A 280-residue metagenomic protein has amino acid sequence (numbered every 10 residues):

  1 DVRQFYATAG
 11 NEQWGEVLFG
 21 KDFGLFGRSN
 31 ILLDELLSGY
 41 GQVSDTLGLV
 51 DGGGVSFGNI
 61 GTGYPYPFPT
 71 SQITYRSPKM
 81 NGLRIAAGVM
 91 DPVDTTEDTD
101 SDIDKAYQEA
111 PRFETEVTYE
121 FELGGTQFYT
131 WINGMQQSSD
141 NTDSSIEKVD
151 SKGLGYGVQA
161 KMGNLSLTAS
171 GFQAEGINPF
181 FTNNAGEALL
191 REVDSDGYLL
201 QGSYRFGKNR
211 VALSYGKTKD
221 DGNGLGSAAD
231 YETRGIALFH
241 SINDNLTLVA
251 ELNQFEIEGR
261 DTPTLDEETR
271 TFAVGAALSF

Functional and structural regions predicted by a protein language model:
D1-R3, P67-S71, E109-F113, D150-L154 (+3 more regions): Residues that define the transmembrane beta-barrel architecture of outer-membrane proteins
D1-T95, E109-P111, T118-E122, A160 (+1 more regions): Outer membrane beta-barrel
E16, G82-R84, G125-W131, N164-S166 (+3 more regions): Outer-membrane beta-barrel architecture
D22-G24, P67, G88-P92, E120 (+5 more regions): Outer-membrane beta-barrel pore domains and translocons
R28-I31, I85, D94-T99, S139-D143 (+3 more regions): Outer-membrane beta-barrel proteins
E35-Y40, D104, N184-L189, D230-Y231 (+1 more regions): Flexible, surface-exposed loop regions and adjacent strand-edge segments of Gram-negative outer-membrane beta-barrel
T115-I236: Detector for outer-membrane/organellar transmembrane beta-barrel domains, recognizing the amphipathic beta-strand
H240, E268-F280: Outer-membrane beta-barrel "beta-signal"
